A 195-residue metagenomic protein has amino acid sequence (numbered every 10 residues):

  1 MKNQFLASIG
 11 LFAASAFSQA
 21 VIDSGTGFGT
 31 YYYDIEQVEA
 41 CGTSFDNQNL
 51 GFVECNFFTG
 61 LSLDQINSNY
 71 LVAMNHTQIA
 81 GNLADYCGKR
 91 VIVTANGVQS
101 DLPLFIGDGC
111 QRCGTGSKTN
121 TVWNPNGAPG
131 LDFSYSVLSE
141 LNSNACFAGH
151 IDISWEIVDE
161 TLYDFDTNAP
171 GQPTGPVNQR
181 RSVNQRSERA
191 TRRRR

Functional and structural regions predicted by a protein language model:
M1-G10: Classical eukaryotic N-terminal signal peptides for Sec-dependent ER targeting/secretion, especially the positively
G10, S15-R195: Secreted/periplasmic proteins
